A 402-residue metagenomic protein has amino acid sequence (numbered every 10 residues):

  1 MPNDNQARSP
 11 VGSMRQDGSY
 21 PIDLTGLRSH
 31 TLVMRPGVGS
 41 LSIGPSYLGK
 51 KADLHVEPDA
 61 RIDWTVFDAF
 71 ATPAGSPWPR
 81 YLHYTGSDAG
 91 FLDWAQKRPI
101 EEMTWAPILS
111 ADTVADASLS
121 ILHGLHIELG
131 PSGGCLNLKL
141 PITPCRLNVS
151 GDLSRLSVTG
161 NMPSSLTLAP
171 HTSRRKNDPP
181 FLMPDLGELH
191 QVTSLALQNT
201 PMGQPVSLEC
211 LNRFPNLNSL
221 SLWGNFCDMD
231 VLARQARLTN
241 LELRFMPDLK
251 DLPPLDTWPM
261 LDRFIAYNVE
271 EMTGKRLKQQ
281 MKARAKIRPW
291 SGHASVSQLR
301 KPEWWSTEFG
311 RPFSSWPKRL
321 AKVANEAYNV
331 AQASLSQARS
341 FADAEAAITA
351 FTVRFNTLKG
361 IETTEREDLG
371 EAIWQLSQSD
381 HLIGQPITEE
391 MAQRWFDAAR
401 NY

Functional and structural regions predicted by a protein language model:
N5-V296: Concave beta-strand-loop units of leucine-rich repeat
D63-T65, S207, S340, E362 (+1 more regions): A diffuse structural propensity rather than consistent per-protein peaks
D93, S120, A346, E390-D397: Polar/charged alpha-helical tracts
G224-C227, A338-D343, T388-E389: Generic structural signal for short, solvent-exposed loop/turn connectors between secondary structure elements
T239, T257-E362, D368-A372: C-terminal capping region of solenoid repeat domains
R244, V353, T357, Q375-L382: Positions within ordered alpha-helical repeat solenoids
T363-Y402: Amphipathic alpha-helical binding modules
